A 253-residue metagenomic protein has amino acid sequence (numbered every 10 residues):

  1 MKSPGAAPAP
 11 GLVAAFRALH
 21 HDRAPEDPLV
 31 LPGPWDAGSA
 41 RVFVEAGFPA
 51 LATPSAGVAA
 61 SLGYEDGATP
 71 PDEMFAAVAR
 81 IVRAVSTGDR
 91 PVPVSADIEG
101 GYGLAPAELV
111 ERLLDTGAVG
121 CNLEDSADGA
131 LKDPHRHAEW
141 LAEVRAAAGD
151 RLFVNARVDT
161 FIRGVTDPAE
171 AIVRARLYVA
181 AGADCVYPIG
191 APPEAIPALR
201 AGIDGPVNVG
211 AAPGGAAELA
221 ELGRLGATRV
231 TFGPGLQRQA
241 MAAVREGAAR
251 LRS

Functional and structural regions predicted by a protein language model:
K2-P234, R238-E246: Alpha/beta enzyme core
R245-S253: C-terminal segments
